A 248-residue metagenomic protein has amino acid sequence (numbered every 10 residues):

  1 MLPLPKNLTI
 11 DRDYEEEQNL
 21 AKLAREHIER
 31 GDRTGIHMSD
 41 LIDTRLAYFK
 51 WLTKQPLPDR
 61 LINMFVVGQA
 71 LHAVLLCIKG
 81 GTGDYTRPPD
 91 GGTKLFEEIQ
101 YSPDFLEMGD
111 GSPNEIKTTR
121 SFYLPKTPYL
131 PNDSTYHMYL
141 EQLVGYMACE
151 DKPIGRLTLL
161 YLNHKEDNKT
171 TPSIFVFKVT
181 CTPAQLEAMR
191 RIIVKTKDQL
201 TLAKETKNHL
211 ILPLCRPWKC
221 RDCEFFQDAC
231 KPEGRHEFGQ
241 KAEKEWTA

Functional and structural regions predicted by a protein language model:
M1-P113, R120-L130, A248: Metal-dependent nuclease catalytic cores that hydrolyze phosphodiester bonds in DNA/RNA, characterized by
D43, Y146, C223: A residue-level signal for conserved active-site and pocket-lining positions in enzyme catalytic cores
V67-L71, M138, Q185-A188: Soluble or luminal CAZymes and related metallo-dependent hydrolases
A73-G80, N132-L162: Metal-dependent nuclease catalytic cores in nucleic-acid-processing enzymes, especially RNase H-like/related
E98-Q100, M138, C215: A generic fold-level signal
P103, V144, R221: Residue-level detector of short, conserved catalytic/binding motifs and their immediate flanks
I116-T118, L159: Residue-level recognition of conserved beta-strand positions in structured domain cores
D133, C149-A248: Metal-dependent nuclease catalytic regions and adjoining charged, substrate-binding loops involved in nucleic-acid end
